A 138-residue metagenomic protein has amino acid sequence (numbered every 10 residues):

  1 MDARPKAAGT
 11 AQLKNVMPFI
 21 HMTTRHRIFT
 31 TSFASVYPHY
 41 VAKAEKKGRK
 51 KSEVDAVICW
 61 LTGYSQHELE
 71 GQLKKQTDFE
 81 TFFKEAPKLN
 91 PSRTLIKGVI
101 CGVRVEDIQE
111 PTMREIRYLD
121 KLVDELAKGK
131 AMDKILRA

Functional and structural regions predicted by a protein language model:
M1-D2, Y40: Accessible peptide chain termini
P18-A138: A charge-rich, low-complexity, intrinsically flexible signal that marks solvent-exposed coils, linkers, repeats
